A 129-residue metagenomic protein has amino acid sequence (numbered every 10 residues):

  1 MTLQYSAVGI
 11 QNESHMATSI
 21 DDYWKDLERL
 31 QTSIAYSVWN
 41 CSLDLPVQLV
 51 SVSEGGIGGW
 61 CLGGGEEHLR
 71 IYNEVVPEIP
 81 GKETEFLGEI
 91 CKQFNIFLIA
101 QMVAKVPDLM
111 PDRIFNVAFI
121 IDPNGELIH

Functional and structural regions predicted by a protein language model:
M1-H129: Hydrophobic structural segments
